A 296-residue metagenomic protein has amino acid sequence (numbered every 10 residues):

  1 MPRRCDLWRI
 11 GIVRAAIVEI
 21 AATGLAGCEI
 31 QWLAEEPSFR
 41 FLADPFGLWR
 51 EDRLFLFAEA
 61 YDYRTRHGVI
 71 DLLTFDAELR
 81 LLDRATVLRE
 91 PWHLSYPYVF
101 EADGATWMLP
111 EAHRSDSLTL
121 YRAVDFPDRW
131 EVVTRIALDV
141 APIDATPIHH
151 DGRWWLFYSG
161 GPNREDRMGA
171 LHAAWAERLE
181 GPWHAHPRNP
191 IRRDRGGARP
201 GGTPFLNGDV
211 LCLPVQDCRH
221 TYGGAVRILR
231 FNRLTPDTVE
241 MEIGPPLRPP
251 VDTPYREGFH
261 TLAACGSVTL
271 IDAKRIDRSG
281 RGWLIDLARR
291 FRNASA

Functional and structural regions predicted by a protein language model:
M1-A296: Carbohydrate-active catalytic/glycan-binding domains of CAZyme proteins, especially the secreted or lumenal ectodomains
